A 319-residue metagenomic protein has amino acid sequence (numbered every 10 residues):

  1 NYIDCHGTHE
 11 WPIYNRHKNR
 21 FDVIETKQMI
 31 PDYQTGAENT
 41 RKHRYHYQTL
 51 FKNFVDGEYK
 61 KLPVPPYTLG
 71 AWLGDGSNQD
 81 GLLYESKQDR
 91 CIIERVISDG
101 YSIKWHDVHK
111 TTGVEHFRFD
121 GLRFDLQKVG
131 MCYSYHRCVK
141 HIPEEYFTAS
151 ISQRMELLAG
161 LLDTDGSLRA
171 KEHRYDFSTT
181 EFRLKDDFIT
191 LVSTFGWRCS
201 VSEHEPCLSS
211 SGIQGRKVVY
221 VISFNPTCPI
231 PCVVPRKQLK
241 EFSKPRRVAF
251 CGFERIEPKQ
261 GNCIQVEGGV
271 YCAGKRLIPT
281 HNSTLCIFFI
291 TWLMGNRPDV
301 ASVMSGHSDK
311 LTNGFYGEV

Functional and structural regions predicted by a protein language model:
N1-L208, R246-N282: Intein-associated homing endonuclease modules of the LAGLIDADG/DOD-type, together with closely related HINT-family
R95, D187, L191, Y220-V221 (+2 more regions): Alpha-helical scaffold elements adjacent to nucleotide-binding pockets in ATP/GTP-utilizing enzyme cores
I97, R118-D120, Y220-I222, P226-C232: C-terminal extracytoplasmic interaction modules
D99, K237-Q238, V319: Short secondary-structure boundary/capping segments
R183, F188-I189, R216-V219, P226-T227: Terminal recognition/anchoring or ligand-binding modules at protein termini
V201-F224: Beta-rich nucleic-acid/ligand-interaction surfaces
T227-E257: Surface-exposed, non-catalytic interaction/assembly patches
S283-V319: Phosphate/NTP-binding elements of NTP-utilizing enzymes
